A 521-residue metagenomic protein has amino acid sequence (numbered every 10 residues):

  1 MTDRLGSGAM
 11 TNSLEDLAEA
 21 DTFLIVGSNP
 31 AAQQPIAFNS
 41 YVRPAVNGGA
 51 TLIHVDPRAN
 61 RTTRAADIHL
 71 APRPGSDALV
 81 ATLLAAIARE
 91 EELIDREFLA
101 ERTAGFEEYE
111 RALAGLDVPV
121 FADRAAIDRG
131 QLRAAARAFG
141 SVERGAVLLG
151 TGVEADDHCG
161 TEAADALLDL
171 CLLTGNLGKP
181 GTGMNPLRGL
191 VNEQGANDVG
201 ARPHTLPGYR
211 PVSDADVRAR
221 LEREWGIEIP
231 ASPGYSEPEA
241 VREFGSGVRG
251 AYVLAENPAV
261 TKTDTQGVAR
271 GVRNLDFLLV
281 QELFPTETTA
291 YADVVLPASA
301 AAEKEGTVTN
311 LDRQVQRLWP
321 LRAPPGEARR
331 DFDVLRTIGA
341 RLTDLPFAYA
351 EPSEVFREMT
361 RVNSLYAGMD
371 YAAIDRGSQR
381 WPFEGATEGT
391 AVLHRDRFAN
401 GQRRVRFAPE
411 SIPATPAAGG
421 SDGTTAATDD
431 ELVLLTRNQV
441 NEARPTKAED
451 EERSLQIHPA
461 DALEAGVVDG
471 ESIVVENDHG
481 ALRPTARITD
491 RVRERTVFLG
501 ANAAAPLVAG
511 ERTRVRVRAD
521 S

Functional and structural regions predicted by a protein language model:
M1-E19, T182-N185: Anionic-ligand anchoring segments at beta-strand to alpha-helix junctions in alpha/beta enzyme folds, i.e., glycine
S13-T22, A112, R133-V147, A240-R249: Glycine-rich phosphate/diphosphate-binding loops that line cofactor/substrate pockets in enzymes
T22-A65, H69, R73, A215-E327 (+1 more regions): A cross-kingdom feature strongest in bacterial/archaeal respiratory oxidoreductases
G49-I53, R58-E143: Long, well-ordered, tryptophan-enriched scaffold segments
L93-R129, P207-D216, I227-E228, R322-G389 (+1 more regions): N-terminal leader/propeptide and maturation segments of large enzyme subunits in energy/redox metabolism and hydrolases
D95-R96, A146-V147, N176-P186, V280-Q281 (+5 more regions): Acidic/polar loop patches that form or flank catalytic/metal-binding clefts of enzymes that bind anionic ligands
R124-D128, G150-D157, L190, E256-V260: Conserved short loop/turn motifs at secondary-structure junctions
F139-R242: A glycine-rich, hydrophobic/aromatic-adjacent loop/helix-cap motif
